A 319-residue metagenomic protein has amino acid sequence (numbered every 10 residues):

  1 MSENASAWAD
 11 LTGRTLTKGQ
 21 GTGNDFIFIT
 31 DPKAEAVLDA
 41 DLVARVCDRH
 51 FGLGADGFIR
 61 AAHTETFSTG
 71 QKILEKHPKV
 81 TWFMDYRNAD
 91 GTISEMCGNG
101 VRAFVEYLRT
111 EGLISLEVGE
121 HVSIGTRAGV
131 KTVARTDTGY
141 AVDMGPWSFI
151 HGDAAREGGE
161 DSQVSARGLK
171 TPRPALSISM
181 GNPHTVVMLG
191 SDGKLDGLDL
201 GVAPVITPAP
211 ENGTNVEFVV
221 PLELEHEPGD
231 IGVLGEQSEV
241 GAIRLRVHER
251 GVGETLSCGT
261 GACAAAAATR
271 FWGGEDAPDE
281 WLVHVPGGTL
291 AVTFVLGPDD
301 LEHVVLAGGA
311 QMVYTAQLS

Functional and structural regions predicted by a protein language model:
M1-D137, T185-S319: A glycine-rich beta-to-alpha transition motif near the start of alpha/beta enzyme domains, typified by
T136-G139, P172-P174: Short glycine/proline-enriched coil/turn segments at helix->beta-strand junctions
V142-M144: Intrinsically disordered, low-complexity regions enriched in acidic/Ser/Thr/Pro/Gln residues
W147: Short beta-strand-to-loop element that shapes/binds the nucleotide-sugar donor at the catalytic cleft/hinge
I150, R156-L169, E302-S319: C-terminal domain-closing interface element
A155-D161, T207, N212: Short, conserved active-site entrance elements at the starts or edges of catalytic domains
S162-D196, V202: Internal active-site segments that recognize and position negatively charged phosphoryl groups and nucleotide moieties
